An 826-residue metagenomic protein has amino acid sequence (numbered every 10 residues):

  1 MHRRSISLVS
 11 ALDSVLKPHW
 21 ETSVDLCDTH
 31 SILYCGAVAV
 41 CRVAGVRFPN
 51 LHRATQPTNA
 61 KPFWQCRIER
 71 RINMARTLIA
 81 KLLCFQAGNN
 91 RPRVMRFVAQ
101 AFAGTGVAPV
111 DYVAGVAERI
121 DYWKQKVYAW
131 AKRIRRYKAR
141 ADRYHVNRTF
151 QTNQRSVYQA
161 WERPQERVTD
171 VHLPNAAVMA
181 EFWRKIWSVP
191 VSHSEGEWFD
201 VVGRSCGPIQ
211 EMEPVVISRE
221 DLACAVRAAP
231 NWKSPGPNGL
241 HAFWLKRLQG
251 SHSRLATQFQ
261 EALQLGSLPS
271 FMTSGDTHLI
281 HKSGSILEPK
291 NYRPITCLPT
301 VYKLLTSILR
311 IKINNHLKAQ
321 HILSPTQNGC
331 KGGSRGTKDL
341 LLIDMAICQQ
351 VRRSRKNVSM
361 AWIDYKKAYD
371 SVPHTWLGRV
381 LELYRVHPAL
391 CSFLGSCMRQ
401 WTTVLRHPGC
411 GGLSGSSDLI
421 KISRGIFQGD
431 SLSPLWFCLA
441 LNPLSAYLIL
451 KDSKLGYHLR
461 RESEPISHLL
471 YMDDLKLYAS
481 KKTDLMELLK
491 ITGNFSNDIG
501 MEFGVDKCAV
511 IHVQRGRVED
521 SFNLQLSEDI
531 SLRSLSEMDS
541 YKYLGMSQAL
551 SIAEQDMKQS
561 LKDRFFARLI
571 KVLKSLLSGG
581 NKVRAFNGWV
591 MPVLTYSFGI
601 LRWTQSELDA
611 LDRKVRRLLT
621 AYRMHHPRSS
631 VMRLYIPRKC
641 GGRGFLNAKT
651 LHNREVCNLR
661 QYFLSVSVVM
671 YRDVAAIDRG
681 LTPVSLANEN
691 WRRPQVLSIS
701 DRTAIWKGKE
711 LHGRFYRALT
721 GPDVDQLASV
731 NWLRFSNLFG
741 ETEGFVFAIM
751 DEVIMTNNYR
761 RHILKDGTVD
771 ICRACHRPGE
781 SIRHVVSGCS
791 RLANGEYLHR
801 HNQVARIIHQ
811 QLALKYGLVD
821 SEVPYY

Functional and structural regions predicted by a protein language model:
M1-D170: Arg/Lys-enriched, amphipathic patches
L33, W183, G236, S274-T277 (+12 more regions): Catalytic palm active-site di-aspartate
R93-K290, L304: Surface-exposed loop/turn segments and immediately adjacent short secondary-structure elements within folded domains
R119-W123, W130, N587, L611 (+1 more regions): Extended C-terminal regions of large enzymes
F199, R204-P443, E741, F745-M750 (+2 more regions): Conserved pre-catalytic core of RNA-dependent polymerases
P408, E502-D539: Short, conserved micro-motifs composed of acidic
D529-Q605, R623, N658-Y671: Basic, alpha-helical interaction scaffolds
H762-L764, L814-Y826: Active-site metal-binding core of divalent-cation-utilizing nuclease and nuclease-like domains
